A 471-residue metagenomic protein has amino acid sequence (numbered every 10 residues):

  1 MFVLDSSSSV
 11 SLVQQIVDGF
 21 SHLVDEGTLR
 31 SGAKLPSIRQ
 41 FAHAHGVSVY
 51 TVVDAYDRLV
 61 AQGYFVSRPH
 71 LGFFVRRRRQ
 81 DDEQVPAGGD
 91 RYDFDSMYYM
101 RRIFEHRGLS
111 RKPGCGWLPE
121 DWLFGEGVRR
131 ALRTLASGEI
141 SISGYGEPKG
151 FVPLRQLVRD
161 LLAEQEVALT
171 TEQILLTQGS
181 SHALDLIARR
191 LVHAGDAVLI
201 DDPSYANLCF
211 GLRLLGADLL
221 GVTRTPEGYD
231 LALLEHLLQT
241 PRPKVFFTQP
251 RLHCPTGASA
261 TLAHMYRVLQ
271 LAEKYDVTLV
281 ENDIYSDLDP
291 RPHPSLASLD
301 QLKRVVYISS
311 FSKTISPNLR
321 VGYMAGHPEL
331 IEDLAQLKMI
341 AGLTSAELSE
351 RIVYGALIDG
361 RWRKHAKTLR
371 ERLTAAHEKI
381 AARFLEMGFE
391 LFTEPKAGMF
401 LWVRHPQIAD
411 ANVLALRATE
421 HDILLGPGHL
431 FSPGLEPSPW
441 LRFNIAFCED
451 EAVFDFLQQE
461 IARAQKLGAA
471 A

Functional and structural regions predicted by a protein language model:
M1-R133, A335, M339-S345, A375 (+7 more regions): N-terminal basic, amphipathic alpha-helical segments
V66-R68, L169, L425-G426: Short beta-strand "wing" residues that participate in macromolecule-binding interfaces
H70, D300-D333, L348: Active-site PLP attachment segment
S141-Y275, D287-D300, A462, K466-A470: Conserved core of the PLP fold type I
N282: Glycine-centered flexible beta-alpha turn that most often forms the glycine-rich phosphate-binding loop
L334-A341, L357-A381: Structural signature of PLP-dependent enzymes
E371-A381, L391-R404: Conserved glycine-rich beta-strand-loop-beta hairpin in the small C-terminal domain of fold type I
E420-R442: Conserved PLP cofactor-binding pocket of PLP-dependent enzymes
